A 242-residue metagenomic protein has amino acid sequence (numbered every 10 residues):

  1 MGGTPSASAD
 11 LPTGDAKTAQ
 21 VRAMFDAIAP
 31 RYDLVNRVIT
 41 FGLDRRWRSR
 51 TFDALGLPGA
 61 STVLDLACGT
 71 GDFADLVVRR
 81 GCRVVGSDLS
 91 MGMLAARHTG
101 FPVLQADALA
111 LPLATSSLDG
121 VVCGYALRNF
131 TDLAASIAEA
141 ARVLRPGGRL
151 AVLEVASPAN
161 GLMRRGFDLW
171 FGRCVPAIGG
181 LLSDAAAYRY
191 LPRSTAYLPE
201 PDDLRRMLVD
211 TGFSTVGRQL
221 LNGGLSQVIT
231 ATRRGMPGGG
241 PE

Functional and structural regions predicted by a protein language model:
M1-R31: N-terminal, positively charged/glycine-rich alpha-helical extensions of SAM-dependent methyltransferases
R31, F41-G59: Conserved alpha-helix/loop element of class I SAM-dependent methyltransferases that forms part of the SAM/SAH-binding
Y32, V121-V122: Hydrophobic beta-strand segment of the Class I
T62-L111: Class I SAM-dependent methyltransferase SAM/SAH-binding core
L109-G120: A short acidic, Gly/Pro-enriched loop at the edge of an enzyme's catalytic core that lines a small-molecule cofactor
A134-R149: A short glycine-rich, Lys/Arg-flanked "PGG" loop and its adjoining helix->strand segment in the class I
A156-M207, T211, G217: C-terminal alpha-helical "lid/dimerization" subdomain adjacent to the S-adenosyl-L-methionine
S214-E242: Core SAM-dependent methyltransferase catalytic element
